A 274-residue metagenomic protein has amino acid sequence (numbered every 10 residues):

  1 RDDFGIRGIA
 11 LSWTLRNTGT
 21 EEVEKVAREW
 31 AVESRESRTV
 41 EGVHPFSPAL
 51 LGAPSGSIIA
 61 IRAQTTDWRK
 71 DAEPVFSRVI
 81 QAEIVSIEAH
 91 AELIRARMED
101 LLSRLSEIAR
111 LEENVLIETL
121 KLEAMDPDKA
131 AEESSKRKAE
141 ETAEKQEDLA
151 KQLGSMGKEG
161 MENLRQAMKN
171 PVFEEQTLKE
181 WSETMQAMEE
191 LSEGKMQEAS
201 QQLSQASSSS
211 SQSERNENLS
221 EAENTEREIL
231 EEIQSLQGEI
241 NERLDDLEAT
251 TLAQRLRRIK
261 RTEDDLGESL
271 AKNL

Functional and structural regions predicted by a protein language model:
R1-L274: Extracytoplasmic/secretory ectodomains and luminal regions
